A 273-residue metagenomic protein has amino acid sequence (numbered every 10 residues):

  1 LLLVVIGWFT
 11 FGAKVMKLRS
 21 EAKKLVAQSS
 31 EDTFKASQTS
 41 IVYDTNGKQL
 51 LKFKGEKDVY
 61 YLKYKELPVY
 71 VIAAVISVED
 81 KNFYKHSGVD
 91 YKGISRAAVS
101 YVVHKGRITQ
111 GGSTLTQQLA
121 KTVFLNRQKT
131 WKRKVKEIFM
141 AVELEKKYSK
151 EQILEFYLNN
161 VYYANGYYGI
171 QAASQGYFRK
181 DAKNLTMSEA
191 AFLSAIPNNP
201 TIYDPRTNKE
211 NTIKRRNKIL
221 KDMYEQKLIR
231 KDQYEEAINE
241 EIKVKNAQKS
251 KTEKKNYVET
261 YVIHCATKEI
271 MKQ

Functional and structural regions predicted by a protein language model:
L1-T45, L50, V102: N-terminal type II signal-anchor transmembrane helix that functions as the membrane-insertion/stop-transfer segment
E21-L25, N82, S87, Y91-G106 (+3 more regions): Alpha-helical membrane-targeting segments
K24-S29, G55-Y64, V78: N-terminal post-signal-peptidase region of extra-cytosolic proteins
T33-A36, V42-Y43, E66-Y70, K147-S149 (+1 more regions): Extracellular/periplasmic catalytic domains that process cell-envelope and extracellular macromolecules
T45-K48, G55-E56, L67-Y70, V78-K81 (+4 more regions): Solvent-exposed coil/turn segments that connect beta secondary-structure elements in extracytoplasmic/periplasmic
L50-L51, R230: Generic structural signal for well-ordered beta-strand positions
K63-L115, Q171: Flexible, acidic/glycine-enriched loop-and-adjacent beta/alpha segments that face the extracytoplasmic/periplasmic side
R107-Q273: Non-catalytic, structured segments within soluble enzyme domains
